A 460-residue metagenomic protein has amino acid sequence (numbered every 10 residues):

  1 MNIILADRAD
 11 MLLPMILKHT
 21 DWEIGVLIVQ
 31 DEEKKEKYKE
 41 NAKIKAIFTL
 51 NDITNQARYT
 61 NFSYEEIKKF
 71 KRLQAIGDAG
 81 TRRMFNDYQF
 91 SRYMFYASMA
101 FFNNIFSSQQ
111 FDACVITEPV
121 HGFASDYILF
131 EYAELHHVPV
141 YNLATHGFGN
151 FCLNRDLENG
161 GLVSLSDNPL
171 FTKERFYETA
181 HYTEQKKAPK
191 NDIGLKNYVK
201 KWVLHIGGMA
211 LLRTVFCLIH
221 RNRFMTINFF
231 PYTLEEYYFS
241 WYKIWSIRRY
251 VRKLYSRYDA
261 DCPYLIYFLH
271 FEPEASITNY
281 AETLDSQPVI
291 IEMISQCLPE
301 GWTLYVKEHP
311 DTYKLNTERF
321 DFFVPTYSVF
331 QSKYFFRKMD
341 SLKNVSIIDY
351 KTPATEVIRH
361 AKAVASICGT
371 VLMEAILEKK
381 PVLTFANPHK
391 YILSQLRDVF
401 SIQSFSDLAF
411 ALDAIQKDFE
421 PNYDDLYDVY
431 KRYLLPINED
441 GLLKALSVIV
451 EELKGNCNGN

Functional and structural regions predicted by a protein language model:
I4-D10, I28-E32, I116-H121: Structural motif
D10, T117-H121, S125, A144 (+1 more regions): A donor-sugar binding/catalytic signature common to diverse glycosyltransferases and related nucleotide-sugar
L12-I24, M293-G301: A short, Lys/Arg-enriched amphipathic alpha-helix followed by its capping loop at the start of a domain
M15-F102, T145-E236: Conserved N-terminal ligand/cofactor-binding loop architecture of enzyme catalytic domains
N86-S108, A260, E272-P273, A281-E282 (+2 more regions): Donor nucleotide-activated moiety binding/catalytic core segment of transferases that use nucleotide-activated donors
F101-S166, Q403: Conserved nucleotide-sugar donor-interacting segment of glycosyltransferase catalytic cores, predominantly GT-B
S166-M209, S394-N460: Leloir-type glycosyltransferase catalytic cores
L212-Q331: Conserved catalytic-core segment of nucleotide-activated headgroup transferases in glycan assembly
